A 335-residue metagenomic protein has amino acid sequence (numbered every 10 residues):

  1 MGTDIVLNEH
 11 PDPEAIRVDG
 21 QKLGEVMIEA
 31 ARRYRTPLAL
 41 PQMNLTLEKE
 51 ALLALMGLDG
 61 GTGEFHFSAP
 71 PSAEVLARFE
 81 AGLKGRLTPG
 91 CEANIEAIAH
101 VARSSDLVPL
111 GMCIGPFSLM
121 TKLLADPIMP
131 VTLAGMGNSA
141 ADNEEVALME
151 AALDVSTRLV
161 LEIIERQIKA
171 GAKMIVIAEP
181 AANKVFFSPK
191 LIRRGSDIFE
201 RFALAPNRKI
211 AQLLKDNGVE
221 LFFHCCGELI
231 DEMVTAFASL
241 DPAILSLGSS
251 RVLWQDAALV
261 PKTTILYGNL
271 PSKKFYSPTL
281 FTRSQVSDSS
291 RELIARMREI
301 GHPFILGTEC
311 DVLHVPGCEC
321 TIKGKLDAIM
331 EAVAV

Functional and structural regions predicted by a protein language model:
M1-F65, S104-D106, K209, I294-H302 (+1 more regions): N-terminal basic, low-complexity leaders that serve as flexible interaction/assembly modules and, when applicable, as
T3-D4, Q212-V335: Catalytic-face loop-and-helix region of soluble metabolic enzyme cores
E9-K22, T132-E162, R193, F222-F223 (+1 more regions): Active-site mouth loops of central-metabolism enzymes
M27-R33, A97-S105, P109, S156-A172 (+2 more regions): Short amphipathic alpha-helices and their capping/turn segments at secondary-structure boundaries
L40-G60, F67-P70, E80-L87, M174-D197 (+1 more regions): Glycine-rich, proline-tolerant flexible connector loops at the mouths of alpha/beta enzymes
G57-R166, R194-R201: Active-site-proximal, glycine-rich beta->alpha crossover segments in alpha/beta enzymes that shape flexible
P89-D106, I192-V219, V260-K262, K325-V335: Alpha-helix-loop-beta-strand connector modules within alpha/beta enzyme cores
G135-L148, N207, S250-T263: Active-site-adjacent beta->alpha loops and helix N-cap segments on the catalytic face of soluble alpha/beta enzymes
